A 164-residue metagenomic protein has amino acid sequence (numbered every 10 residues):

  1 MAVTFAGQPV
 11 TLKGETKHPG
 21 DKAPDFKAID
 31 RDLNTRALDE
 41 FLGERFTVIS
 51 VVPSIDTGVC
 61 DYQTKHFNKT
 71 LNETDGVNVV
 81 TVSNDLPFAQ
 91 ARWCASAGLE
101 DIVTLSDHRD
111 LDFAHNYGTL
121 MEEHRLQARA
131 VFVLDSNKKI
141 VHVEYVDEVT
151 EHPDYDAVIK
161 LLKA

Functional and structural regions predicted by a protein language model:
M1-A164: Chalcogenol-based redox active-site neighborhoods
